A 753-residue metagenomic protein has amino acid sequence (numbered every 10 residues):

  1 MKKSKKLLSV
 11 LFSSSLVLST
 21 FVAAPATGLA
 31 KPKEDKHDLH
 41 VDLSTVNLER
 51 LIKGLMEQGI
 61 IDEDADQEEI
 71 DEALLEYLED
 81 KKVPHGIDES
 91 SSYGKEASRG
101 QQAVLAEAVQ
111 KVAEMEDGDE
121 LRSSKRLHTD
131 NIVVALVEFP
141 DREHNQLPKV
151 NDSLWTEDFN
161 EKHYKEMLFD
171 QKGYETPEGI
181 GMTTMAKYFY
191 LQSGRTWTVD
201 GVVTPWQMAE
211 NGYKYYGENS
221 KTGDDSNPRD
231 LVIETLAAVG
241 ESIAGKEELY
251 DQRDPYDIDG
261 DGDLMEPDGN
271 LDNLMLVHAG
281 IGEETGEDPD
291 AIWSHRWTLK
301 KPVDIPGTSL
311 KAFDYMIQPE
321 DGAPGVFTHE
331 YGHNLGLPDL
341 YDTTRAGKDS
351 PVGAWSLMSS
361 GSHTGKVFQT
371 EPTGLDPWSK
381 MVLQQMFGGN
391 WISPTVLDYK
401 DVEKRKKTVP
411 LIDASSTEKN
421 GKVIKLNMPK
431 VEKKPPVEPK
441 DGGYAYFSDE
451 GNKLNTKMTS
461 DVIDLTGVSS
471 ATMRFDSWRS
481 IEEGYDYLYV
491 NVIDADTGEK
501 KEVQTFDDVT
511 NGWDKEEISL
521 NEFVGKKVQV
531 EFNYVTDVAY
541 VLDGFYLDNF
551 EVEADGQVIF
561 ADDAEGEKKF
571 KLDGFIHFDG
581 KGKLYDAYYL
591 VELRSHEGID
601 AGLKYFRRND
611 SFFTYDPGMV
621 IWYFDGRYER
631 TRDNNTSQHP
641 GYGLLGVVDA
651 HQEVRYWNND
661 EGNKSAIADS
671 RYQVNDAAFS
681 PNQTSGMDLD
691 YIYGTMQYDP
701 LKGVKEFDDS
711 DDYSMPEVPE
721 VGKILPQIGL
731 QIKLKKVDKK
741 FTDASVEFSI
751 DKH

Functional and structural regions predicted by a protein language model:
F12, L16-F21: Hydrophobic core
T20-E34: Sec-dependent signal peptide cleavage junction
K31-D130, A135-D158: Primarily auto-inhibitory N-terminal propeptides
K31-E34, L43, N47, D88-S91 (+11 more regions): Replace "(M1/M4/M9/M12/WLM)" with "(e.g., M1/M4/M8/M9/M12/M26/WLM)" and add "not limited to" to clarify scope
K453-N455, L465-R474, G525-Q529, L584-A587: Extended extracellular/luminal ectodomain segments enriched in beta-structured repeat modules
V490, I518, D543-V552, D563-A564: Extracellular beta-strand elements of beta-rich domains used for carbohydrate recognition/degradation or cell-matrix
G498-F523, D537, K568: Extracellular carbohydrate recognition and processing domains and analogous Trp-centered ligand-binding platforms
F532-Y540: Short beta-strand-plus-loop segments that form exposed binding edges in beta-rich domains
